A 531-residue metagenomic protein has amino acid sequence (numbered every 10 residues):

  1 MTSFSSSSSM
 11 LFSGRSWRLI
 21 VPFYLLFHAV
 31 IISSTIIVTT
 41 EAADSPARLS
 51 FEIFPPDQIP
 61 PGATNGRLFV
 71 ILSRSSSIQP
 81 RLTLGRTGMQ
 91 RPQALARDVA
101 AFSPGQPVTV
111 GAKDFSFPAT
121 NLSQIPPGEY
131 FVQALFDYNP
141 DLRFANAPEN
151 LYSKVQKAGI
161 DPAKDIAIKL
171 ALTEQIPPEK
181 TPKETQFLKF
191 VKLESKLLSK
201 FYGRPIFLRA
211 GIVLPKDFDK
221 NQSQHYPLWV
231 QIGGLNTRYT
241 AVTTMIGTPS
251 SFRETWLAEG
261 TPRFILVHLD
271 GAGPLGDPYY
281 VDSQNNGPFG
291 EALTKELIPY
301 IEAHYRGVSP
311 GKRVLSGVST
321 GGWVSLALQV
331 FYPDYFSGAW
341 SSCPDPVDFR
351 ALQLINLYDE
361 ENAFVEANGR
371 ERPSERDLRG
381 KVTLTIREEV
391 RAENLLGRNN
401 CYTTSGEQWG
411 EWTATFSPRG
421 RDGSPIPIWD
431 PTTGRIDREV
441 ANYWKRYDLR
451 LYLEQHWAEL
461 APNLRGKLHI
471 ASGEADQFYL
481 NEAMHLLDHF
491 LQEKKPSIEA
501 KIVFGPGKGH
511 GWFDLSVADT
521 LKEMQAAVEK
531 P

Functional and structural regions predicted by a protein language model:
F4, F12, F23-F27: Aromatic (phenylalanine/tyrosine) cluster motif
I20-T35: Bacterial N-terminal signal peptides
S33, T40-D44: Boundary at the C-terminal end of the N-terminal hydrophobic targeting segment
S45-P55, P61-L68, R209: Contiguous beta-strand segments within globular domains
Q58-P60, D219-K220: Short beta-strands and strand-coil junctions in structured, solvent-facing domains, enriched
S73-P531: Non-catalytic cap/lid and distal C-terminal segments of serine-dependent acyl enzymes
